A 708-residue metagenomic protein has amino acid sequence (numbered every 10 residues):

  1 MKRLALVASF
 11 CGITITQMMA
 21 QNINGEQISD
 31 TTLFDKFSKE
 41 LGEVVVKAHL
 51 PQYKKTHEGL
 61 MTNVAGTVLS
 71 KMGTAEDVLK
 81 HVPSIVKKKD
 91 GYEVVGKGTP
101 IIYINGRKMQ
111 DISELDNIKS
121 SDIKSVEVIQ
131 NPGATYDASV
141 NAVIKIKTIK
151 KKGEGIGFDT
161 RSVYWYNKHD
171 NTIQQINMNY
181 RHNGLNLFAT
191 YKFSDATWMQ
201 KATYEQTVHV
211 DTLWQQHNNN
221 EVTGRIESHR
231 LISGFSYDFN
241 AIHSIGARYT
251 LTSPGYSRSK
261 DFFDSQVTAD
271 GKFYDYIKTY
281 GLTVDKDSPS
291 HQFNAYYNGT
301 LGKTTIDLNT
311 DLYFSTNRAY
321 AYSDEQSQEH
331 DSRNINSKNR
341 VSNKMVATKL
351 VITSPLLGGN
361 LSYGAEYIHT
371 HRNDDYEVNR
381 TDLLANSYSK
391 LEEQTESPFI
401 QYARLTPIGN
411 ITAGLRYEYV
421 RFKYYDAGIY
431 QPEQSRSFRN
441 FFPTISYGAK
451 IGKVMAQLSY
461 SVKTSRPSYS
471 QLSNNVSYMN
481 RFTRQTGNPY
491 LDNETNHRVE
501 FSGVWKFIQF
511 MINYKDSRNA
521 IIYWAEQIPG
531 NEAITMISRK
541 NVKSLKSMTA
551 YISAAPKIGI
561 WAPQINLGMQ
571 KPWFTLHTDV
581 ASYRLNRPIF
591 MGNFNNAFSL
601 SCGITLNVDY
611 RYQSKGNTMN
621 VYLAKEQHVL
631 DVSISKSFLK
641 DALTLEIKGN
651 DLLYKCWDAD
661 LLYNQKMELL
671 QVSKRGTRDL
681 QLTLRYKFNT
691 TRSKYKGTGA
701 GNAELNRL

Functional and structural regions predicted by a protein language model:
N22-V68, K88-K89, K97, I129-Q130: Short, acidic, small-residue-rich periplasmic hinge/interaction motif at the N-terminus of Gram-negative outer-membrane
T32-L33, E43, A75-V78, I112-S113 (+3 more regions): N-terminal periplasmic accessory domains that precede and gate Gram-negative outer-membrane beta-barrel machines
H81, R107-G133: Short acidic/polar hinge/loop motifs at secondary-structure boundaries that mediate gating or recognition
D137-I144, K152-A202, I226-H229: Outer-membrane beta-barrel translocator/receptor signature
K147-T160, K201, H229-S233, S259-F263 (+5 more regions): Surface-exposed extracellular loop regions of Gram-negative outer-membrane beta-barrel proteins
R230-P254, Y280-A427, K450, V454-M455 (+2 more regions): Face-selective signature of the C-terminal outer-membrane beta-barrel domain
M345-K349, T395-S397, T486, D492 (+3 more regions): Outer membrane beta-barrel strand-and-loop segments of large Gram-negative receptors, especially TonB-dependent
K390-E393, E433-R436, T464-R518, M536-T549 (+1 more regions): Outer-membrane beta-barrel signature, preferentially recognizing the C-terminal barrel domain of Gram-negative
